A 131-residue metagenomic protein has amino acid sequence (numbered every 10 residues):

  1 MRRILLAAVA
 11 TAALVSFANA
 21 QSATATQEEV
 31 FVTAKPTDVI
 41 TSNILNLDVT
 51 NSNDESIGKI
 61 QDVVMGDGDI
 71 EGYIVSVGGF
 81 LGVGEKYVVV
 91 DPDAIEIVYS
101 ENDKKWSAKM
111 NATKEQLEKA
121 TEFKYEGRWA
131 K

Functional and structural regions predicted by a protein language model:
R2-A10, V15-K131: Peripheral interaction segments used for macromolecular assembly
